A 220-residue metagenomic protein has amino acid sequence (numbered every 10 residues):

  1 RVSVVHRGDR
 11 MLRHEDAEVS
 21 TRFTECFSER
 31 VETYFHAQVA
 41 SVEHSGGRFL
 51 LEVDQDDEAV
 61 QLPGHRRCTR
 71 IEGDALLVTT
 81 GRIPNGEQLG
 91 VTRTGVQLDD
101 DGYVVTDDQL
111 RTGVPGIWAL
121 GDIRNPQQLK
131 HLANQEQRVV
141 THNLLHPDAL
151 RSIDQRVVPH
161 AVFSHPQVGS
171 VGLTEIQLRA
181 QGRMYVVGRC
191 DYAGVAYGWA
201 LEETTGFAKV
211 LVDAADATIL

Functional and structural regions predicted by a protein language model:
R1-R67, Q127-N134, H142, H146-Q177: Rossmann-like dinucleotide-binding cores of NAD(P)H-dependent redox enzymes
S3-V5, Y34, L77, W118-L120 (+1 more regions): Hydrophobic/aromatic beta-strand patches that form the interior of the parallel beta-sheet core in alpha/beta enzyme
H36-Q38, D101, D107, G188-C190: Conserved beta-strand termini and adjacent loop/short-helix elements that scaffold enzyme active sites in alpha/beta
L62-D100, V114, S170-L220: C-terminal catalytic lobe of FAD-dependent flavoproteins
R70-P147: FAD-site-proximal beta/loop scaffold in flavoenzymes
D122-L129, F163-S164, A193-G198: Glycine-rich phosphate/pyrophosphate-binding beta-alpha loops
